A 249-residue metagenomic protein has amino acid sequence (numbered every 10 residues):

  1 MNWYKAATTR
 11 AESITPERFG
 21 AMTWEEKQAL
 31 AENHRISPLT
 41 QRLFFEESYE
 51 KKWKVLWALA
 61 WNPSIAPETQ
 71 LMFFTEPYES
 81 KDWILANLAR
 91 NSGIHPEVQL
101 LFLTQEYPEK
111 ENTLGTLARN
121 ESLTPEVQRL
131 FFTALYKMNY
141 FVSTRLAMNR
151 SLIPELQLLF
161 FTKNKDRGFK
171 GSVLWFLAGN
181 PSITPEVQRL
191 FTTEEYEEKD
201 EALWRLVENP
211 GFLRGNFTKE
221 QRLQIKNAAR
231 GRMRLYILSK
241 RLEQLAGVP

Functional and structural regions predicted by a protein language model:
M1-P249: Alpha-helical scaffold segments
